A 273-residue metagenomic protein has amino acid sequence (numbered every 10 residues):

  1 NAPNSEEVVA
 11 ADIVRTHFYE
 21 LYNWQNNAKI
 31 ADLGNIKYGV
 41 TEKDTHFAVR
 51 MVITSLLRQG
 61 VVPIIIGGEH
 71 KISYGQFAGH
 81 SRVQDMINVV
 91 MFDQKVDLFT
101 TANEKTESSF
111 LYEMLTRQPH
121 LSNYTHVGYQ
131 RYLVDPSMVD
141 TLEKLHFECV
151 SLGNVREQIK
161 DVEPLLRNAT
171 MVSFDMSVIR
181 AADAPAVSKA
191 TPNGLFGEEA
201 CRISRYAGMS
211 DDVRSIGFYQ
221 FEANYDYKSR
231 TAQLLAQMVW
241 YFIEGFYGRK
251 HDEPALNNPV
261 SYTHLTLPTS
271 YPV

Functional and structural regions predicted by a protein language model:
N1-M86, C149-S151, V162-R167: Metal-dependent C-N hydrolase catalytic cores
H46-G128, Y132-V134, F218, D226: Active-site histidine-anchored catalytic micro-motif
A48-I53, V139-C149, N224-G248: Short, electropositive alpha-helical surface patch
V127-P185: Active-site rim beta-loop-alpha module in soluble metabolic enzymes
A190-Y206: Gly/Ser/Thr-rich active-site loops/lids in small-molecule metabolic enzymes that frequently grip phosphoryl groups
S210-R214: A conserved active-site cap/scaffold subdomain adjacent to cofactor or substrate pockets
I216, T263-T269: Conserved small/polar residues in nucleotide/adenosyl-binding loops
P254-Y262: Charged, amphipathic alpha-helical linkers/stalks
